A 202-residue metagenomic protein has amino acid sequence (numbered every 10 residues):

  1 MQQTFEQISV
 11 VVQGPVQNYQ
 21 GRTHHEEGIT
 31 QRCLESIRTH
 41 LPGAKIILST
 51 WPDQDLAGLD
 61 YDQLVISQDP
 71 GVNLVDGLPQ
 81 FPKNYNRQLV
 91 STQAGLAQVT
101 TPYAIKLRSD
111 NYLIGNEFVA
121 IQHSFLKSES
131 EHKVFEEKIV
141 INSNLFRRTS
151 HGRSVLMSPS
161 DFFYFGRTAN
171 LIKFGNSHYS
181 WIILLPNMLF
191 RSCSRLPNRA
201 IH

Functional and structural regions predicted by a protein language model:
M1-Q31: N-proximal low-complexity "stem/linker" segments adjacent to membrane-targeting elements
E6-V12, I37, K45-L48: Hydrophobic targeting segments
Q17-G28, D76-N84, N116-F125: Short, flexible/disordered intra-domain loops and linkers
E27-A44: Short, acidic, metal-binding catalytic loop of nucleotide-sugar glycosyltransferases
L48-Q98: Active-site-proximal specificity loops/subdomain of glycosyltransferases
A104: Short aromatic/hydrophobic "clamp" motif used to bind/position activated sugar donors
L107-R108: Active-site acidic Asp-centered loop
L113-A120, S124-H202: Catalytic core and acceptor-binding pocket of nucleotide-sugar-dependent glycosyltransferases
